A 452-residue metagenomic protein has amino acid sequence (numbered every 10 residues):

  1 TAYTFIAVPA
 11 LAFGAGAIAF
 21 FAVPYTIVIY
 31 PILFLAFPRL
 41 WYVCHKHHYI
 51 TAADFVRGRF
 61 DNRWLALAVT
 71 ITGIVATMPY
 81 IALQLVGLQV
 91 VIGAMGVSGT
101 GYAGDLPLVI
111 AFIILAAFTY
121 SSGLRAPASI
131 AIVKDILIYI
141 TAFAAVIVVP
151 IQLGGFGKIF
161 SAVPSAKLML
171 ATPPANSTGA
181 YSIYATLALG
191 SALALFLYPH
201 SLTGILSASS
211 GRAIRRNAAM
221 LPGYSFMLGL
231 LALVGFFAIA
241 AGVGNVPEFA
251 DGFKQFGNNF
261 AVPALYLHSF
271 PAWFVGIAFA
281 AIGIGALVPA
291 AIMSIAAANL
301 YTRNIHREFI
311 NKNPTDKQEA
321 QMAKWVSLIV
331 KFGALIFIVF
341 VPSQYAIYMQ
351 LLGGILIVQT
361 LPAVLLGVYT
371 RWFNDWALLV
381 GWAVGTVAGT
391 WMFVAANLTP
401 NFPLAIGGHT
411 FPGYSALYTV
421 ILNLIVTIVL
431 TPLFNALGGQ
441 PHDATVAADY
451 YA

Functional and structural regions predicted by a protein language model:
T1-A452: Membrane-embedded helix-loop-helix hairpins and adjacent transmembrane boundary segments in multi-pass transporters
